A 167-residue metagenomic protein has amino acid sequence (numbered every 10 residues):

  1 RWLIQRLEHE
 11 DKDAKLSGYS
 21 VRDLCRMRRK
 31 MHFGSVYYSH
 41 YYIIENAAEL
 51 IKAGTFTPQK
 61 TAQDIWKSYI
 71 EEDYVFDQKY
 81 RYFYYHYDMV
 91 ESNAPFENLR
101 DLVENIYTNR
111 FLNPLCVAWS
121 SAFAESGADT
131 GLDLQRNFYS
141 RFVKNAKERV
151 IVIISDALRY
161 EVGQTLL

Functional and structural regions predicted by a protein language model:
R1-R149, R159-L167: …; additionally, a secondary subgroup of soluble metalloenzymes is captured
D156: Ligand-binding pocket scaffold of soluble enzyme catalytic domains
